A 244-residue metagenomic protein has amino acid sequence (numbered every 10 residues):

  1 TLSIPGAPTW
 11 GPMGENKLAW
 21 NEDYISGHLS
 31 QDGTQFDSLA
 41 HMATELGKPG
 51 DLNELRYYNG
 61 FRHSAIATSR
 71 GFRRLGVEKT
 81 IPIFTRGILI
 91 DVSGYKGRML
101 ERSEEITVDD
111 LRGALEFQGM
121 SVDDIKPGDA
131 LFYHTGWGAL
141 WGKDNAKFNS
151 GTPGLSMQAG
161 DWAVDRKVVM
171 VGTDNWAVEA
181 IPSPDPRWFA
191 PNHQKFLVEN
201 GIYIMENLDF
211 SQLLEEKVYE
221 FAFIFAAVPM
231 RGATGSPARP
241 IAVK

Functional and structural regions predicted by a protein language model:
T1-K244: Active-/binding-site microenvironments in catalytic and ligand-binding cores
